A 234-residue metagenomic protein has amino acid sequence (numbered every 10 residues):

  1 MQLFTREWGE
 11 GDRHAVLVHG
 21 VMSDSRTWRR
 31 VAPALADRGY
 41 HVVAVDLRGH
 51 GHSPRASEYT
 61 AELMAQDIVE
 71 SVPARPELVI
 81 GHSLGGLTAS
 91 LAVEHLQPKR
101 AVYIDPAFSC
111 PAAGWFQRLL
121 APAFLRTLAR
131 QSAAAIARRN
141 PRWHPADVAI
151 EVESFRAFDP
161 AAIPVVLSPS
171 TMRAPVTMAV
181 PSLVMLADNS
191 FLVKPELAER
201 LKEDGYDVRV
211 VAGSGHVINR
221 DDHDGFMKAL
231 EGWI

Functional and structural regions predicted by a protein language model:
M1-A15, D37-Y40, V72, K99 (+5 more regions): Alpha/beta-hydrolase fold catalytic core
R6-H52: Conserved HGGG/HGGXW glycine-rich cap/lid loop of the alpha/beta-hydrolase fold
P33, D37, V43-I80: Active-site loop/oxyanion-hole signature of alpha/beta-hydrolase fold enzymes
G81-G85, A89: Gly/Ala-rich beta-loop-alpha elbow adjacent to hydrolase catalytic centers
S90-L128: Flexible "cap/lid" loop of the alpha/beta hydrolase fold
G114, R126-T177: Conserved alpha/beta-hydrolase catalytic His-Asp/Glu region
A161-D204, V210, N219: Conserved serine/cysteine hydrolase catalytic core
S214-M227: Catalytic histidine-centered segment of alpha/beta-hydrolase-like enzymes
